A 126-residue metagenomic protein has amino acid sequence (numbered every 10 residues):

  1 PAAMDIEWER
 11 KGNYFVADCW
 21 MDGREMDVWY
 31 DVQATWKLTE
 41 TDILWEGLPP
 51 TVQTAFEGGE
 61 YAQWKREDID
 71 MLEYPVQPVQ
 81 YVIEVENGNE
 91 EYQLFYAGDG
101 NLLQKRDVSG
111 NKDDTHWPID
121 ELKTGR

Functional and structural regions predicted by a protein language model:
P1-R126: Long, terminal "pre-/pro-" and other extracytoplasmic accessory regions that lie outside the mature folded/catalytic
